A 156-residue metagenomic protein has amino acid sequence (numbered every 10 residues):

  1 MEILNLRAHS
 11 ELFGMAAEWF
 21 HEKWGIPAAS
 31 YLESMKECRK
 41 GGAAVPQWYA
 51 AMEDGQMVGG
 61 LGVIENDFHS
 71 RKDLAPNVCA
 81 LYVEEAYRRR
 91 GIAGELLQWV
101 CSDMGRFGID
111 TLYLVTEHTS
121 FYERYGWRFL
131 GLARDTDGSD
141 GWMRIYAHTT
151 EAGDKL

Functional and structural regions predicted by a protein language model:
M1-A16: A short beta-loop-alpha structural element at the N-terminal edge of CoA-dependent acyl/N-acetyltransferase catalytic
W24-M52: Active-site rim helix/loop that mediates acceptor-substrate recognition in acyltransferases
P46, D73, V78: Short coil/loop residues immediately preceding or within conserved phosphate-binding loops of NTP-utilizing enzyme
P46, S139-I145: Short hydrophobic/aromatic beta-strand or adjacent loop that forms the aromatic wall/cage of a ligand/substrate-binding
A50, Q56-N66, N77, Y82: Conserved beta-strand in the GNAT
M52-D54, H148-T149: Active-site beta-strand termini and strand-to-loop segments that position acidic
V83, R89-S102: Conserved acetyl-CoA-binding loop-helix of GNAT-fold acetyltransferases
R106, D110, T116-D140: Conserved active-site alpha-helix within GNAT-family acetyltransferase domains
